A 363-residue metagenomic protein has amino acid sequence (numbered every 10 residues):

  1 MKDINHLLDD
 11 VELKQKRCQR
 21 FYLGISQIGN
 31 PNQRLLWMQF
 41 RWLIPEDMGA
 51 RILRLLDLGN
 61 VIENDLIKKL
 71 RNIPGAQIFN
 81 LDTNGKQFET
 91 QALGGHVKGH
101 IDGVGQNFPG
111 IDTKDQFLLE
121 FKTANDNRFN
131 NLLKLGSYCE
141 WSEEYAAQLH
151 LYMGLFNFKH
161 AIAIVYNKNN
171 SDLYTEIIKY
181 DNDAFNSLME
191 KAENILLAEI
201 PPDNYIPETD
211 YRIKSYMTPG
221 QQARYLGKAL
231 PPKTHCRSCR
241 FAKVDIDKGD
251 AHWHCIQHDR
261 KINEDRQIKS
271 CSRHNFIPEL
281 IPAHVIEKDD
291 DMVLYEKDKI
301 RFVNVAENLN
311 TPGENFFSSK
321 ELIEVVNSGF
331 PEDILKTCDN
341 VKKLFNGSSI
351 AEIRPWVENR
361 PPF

Functional and structural regions predicted by a protein language model:
M1-L118, N125-N130, G136, H252-H254 (+3 more regions): Metal-dependent nuclease catalytic cores that hydrolyze phosphodiester bonds in DNA/RNA, characterized by
K14-C18, I44, I195-D203, I246 (+1 more regions): Short secondary-structure junctions and interdomain/linker hinges
Q39-R41, K122, Y166, H258 (+1 more regions): Structured loops at beta-to-helix junctions and adjacent beta-edge loops in soluble globular domains
V61, D65, A147, S187 (+1 more regions): Generic recognition of stable, solvent-exposed alpha-helical segments in well-folded globular domains
K86-D203, S318: Nucleic-acid nuclease catalytic cores
A163, I195-G227: Extended, acidic-biased charged interface segments
K168-N169, I213-T218, Q222-F363: Cysteine-centered metal-binding/redox modules
